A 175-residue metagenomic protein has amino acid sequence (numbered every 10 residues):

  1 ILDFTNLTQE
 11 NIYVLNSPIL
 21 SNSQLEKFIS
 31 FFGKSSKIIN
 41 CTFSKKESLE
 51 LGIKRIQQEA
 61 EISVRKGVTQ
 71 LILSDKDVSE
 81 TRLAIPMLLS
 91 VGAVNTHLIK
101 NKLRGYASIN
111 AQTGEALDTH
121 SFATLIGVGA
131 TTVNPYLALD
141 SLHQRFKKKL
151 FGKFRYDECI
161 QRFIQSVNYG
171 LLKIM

Functional and structural regions predicted by a protein language model:
I1-I56, E61, R65, I72: Extended, highly charged accessory segments
E10-N11, N22, K45-S48, V78-R82 (+3 more regions): Flexible loop/turn segments at secondary-structure boundaries
E50-Q57, A84-L89, D157, Q161-Q165: Non-membrane alpha-helical structural segments and their capping/turn regions in soluble enzymes
I53-E59, V78-R82, V94, N110: Active-site-adjacent structural elements in folded domains
K66-G67, V128: Structural motif
L71-I72, V133: Hydrophobic residues within beta-strands of alpha/beta enzymes
L73-L89: Glycine-rich, proline-tolerant flexible connector loops at the mouths of alpha/beta enzymes
A93-M175: Phosphate/diphosphate-binding loops
